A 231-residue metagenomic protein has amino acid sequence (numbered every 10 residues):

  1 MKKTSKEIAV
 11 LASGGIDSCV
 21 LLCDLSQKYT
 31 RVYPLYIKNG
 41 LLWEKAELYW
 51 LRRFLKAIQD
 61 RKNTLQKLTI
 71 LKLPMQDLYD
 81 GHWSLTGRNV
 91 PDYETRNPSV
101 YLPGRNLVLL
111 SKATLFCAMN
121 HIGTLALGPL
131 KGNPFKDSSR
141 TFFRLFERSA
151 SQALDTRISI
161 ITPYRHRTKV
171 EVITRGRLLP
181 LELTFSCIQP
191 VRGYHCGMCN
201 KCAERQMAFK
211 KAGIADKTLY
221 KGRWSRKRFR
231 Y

Functional and structural regions predicted by a protein language model:
M1-L179: ATP-dependent adenylation/nucleotidyltransferase module used to activate substrates
D92-E94, L179-F185, E204-K211: A polyampholytic, Gly/Pro-enriched intrinsically disordered region
L107, S111, F185-M207: Local cysteine-cluster metal-coordination motifs and their immediate loop/turn environment, predominantly Fe-S cluster
L125, I188-G197, I214-G222: Charge-dense, low-complexity polyampholytic segments
A203-F209, I214-Y231: Short Fe-S-cluster ligation motifs
